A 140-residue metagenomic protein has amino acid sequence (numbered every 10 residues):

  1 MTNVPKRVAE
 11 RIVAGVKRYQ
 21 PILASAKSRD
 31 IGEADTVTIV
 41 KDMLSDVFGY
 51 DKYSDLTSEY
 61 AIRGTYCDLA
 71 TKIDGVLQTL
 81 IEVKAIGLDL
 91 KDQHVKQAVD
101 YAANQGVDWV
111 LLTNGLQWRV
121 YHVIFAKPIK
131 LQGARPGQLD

Functional and structural regions predicted by a protein language model:
M1-W109, Q117-D140: A short, conserved, highly charged catalytic patch centered on acidic carboxylates
N114: Phosphate/diphosphate-binding loops
